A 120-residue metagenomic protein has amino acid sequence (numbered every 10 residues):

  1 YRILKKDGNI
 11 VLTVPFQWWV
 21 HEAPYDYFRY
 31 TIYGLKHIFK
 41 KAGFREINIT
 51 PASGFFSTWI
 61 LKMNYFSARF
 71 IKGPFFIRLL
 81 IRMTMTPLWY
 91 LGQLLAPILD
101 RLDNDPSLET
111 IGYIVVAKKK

Functional and structural regions predicted by a protein language model:
Y1-N9: A short glycine-rich, Lys/Arg-flanked "PGG" loop and its adjoining helix->strand segment in the class I
N9-V116: S-adenosyl-L-methionine-dependent methyltransferase catalytic module, highlighting the catalytic core
K119-K120: Short loop segments at secondary-structure junctions
